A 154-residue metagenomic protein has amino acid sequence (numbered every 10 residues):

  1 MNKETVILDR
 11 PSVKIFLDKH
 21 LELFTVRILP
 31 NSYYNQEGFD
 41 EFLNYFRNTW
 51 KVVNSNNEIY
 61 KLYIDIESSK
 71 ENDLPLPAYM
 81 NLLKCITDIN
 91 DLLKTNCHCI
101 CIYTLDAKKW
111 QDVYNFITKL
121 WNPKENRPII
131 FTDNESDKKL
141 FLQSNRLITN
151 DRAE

Functional and structural regions predicted by a protein language model:
N2-E154: Amphipathic, Lys/Arg-enriched alpha-helical "gate/interface" segment within cytosolic domains that mediates
